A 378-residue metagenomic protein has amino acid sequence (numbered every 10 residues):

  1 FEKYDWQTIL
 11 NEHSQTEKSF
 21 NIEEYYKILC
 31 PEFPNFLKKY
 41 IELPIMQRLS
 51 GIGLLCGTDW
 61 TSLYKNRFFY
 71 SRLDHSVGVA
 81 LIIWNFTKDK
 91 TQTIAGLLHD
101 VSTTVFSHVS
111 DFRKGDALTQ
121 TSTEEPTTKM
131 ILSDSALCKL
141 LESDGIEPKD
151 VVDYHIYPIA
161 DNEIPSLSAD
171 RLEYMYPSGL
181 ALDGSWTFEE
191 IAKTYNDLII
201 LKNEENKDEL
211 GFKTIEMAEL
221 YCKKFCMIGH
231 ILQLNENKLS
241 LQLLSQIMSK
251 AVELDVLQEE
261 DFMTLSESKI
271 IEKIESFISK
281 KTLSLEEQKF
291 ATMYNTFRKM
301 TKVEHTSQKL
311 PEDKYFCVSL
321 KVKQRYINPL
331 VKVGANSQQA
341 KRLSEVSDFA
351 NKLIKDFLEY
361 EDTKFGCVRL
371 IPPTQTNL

Functional and structural regions predicted by a protein language model:
F1-T91, T103-V105, V109-L378: Histidine-centered, transition-metal-coordinating active-site segments
Q92-D100: Short alpha-helical catalytic segment bearing the HExxH-like zincin motif of zinc-dependent metalloproteases
